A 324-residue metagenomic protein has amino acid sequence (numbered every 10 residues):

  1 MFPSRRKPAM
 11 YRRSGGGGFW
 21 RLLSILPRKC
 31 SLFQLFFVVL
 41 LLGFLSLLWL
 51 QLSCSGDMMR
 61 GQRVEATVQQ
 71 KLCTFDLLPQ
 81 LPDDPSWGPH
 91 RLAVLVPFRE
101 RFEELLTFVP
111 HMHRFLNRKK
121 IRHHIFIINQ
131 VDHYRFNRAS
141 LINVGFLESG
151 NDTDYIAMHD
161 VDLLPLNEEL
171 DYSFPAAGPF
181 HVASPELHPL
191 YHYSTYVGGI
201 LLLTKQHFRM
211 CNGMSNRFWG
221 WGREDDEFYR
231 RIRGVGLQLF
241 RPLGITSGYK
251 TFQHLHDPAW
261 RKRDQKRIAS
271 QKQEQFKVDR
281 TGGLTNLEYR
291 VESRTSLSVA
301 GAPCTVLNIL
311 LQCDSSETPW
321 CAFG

Functional and structural regions predicted by a protein language model:
F2-Q69, R217-G220, D226-G324: C-terminal catalytic/acceptor-binding lobe
S31-G43, A93, E104-T107, H111 (+3 more regions): Acidic, Ser/Thr-rich intrinsically disordered and amphipathic helical segments
A66-H90, V94: Signal-peptide-cleavage-adjacent N-terminal segments of secreted and extracellular proteins
T74-L81, R101-L116: Short, well-formed alpha-helical segments that are part of the catalytic scaffolds of diverse glycosyltransferases
P82-P85, P89, V96-T107, V131-H133: Active-site beta-to-alpha loop of glycosyltransferases that engages the nucleotide-sugar donor
H90-V96, M112, H123-I127, G145: Hydrophobic targeting segments
I121-H124, N151-D154, L237: Loop/turn elements at helix/coil->beta-strand transitions in domains of secreted/extracellular proteins
H133, A139, F146, Y155-H159 (+3 more regions): Conserved catalytic core of nucleotide-sugar-dependent glycosyltransferases
